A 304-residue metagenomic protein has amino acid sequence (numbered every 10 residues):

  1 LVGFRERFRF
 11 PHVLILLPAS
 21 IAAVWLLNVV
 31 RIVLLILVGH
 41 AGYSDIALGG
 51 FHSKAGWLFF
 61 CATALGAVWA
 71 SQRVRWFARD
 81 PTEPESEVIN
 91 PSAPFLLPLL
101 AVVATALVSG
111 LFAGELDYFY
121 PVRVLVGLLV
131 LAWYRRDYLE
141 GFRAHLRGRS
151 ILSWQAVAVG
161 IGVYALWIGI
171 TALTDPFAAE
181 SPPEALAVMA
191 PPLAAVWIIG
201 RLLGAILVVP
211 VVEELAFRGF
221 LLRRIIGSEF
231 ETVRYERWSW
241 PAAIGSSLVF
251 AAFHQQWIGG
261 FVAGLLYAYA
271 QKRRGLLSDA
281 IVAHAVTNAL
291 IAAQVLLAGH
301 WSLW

Functional and structural regions predicted by a protein language model:
L1, F59-R75, V124-R136, L207-V209: Hydrophobic cores of alpha-helical transmembrane segments in multi-pass inner/ER membrane proteins, independent
L1-F4, V163-L166, I170, A190-W304: Transmembrane helix-loop-helix hairpins at the membrane interface of multi-pass integral membrane proteins
L1-I46: Active-site beta-strand/loop microenvironment that shapes enzyme catalytic pockets
H12, G114-R123, Q256-A263: Short, aromatic-rich membrane-interface segments at the entry and exit of alpha-helical transmembrane domains
V24, S44-W69: Membrane-interface transmembrane-helix boundary segments in multi-pass integral membrane proteins
R31-A55, Q255-L265, V295: Interfacial helix-loop-helix junctions of multi-pass membrane proteins
V74-A93, G141-G148, R223-E236: Membrane-interfacial, low-structure loops and terminal tails that flank and connect transmembrane helices in multi-pass
N90-P210, R218, A289-W304: Specific transmembrane helices
